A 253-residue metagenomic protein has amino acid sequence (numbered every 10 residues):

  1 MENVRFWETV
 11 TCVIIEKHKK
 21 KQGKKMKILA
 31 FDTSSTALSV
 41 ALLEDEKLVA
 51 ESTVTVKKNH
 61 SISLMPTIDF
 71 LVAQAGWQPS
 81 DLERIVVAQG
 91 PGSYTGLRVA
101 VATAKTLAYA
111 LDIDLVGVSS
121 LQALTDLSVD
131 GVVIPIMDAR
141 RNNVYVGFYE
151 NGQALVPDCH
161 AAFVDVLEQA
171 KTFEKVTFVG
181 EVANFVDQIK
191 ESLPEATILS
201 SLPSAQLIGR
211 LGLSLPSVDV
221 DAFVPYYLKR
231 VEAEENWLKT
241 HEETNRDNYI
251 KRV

Functional and structural regions predicted by a protein language model:
K21-K25, K47, N59, D114-P203 (+2 more regions): Surface "functional belts" at beta-alpha junctions
Q22-Q89, H160: N-terminal beta-alpha supersecondary unit
A41, Y145-Y149, Y226: Conserved hydrophobic/aromatic positions in well-ordered beta-strands
R84-L115: DPxDG-like acidic metal-binding loop motif
I198-V253: Acyltransferase
